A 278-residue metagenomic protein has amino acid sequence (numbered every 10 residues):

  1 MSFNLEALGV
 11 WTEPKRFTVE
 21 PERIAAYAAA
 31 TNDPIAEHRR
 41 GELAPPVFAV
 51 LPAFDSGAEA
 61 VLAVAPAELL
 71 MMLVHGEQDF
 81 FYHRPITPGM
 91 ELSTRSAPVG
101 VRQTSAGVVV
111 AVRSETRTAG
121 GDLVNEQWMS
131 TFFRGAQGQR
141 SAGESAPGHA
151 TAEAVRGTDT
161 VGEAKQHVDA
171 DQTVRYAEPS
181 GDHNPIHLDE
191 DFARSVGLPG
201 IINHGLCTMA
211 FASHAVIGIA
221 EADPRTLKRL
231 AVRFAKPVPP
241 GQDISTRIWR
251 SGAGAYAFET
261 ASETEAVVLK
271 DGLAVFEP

Functional and structural regions predicted by a protein language model:
M1-E6, L73-A164, V238-G241, R247-P278: HotDog/MaoC-like acyl-thioester-processing domains
M1-E77, G138, A142, A146 (+1 more regions): Hot-dog-fold acyl-thioester-processing enzymes
K15-R16, K165, K228, K236 (+1 more regions): Context-gated lysine
H187, D191-A253, F258-A266: Catalytic-pocket segment enriched in acidic/His residues
